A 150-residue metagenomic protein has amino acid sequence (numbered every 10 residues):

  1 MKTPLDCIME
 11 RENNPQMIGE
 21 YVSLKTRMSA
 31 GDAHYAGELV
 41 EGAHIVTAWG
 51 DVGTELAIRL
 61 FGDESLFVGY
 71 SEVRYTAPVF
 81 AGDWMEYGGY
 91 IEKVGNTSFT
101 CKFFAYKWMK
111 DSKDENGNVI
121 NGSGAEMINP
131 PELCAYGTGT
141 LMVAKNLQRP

Functional and structural regions predicted by a protein language model:
M1-G42: Catalytic strand-loop segment that frames the active site of acyl-thioester-processing enzymes
K2-T3, N13-N14, F80-A81, E92-P150: HotDog/MaoC-like acyl-thioester-processing domains
P15-K25, H44, W84-E86, S98-T100 (+1 more regions): Intrinsic-disorder/low-complexity, polar/charged segments enriched in Ser/Thr/Lys/Arg/Asp/Glu/Gln
S23-S29, R74, T138-M142: Generic structural detector for well-ordered beta-strands
G53-T100, K113-N118: Hydrophobic beta-strand-centered segment that forms part of the acyl-chain substrate-binding groove
